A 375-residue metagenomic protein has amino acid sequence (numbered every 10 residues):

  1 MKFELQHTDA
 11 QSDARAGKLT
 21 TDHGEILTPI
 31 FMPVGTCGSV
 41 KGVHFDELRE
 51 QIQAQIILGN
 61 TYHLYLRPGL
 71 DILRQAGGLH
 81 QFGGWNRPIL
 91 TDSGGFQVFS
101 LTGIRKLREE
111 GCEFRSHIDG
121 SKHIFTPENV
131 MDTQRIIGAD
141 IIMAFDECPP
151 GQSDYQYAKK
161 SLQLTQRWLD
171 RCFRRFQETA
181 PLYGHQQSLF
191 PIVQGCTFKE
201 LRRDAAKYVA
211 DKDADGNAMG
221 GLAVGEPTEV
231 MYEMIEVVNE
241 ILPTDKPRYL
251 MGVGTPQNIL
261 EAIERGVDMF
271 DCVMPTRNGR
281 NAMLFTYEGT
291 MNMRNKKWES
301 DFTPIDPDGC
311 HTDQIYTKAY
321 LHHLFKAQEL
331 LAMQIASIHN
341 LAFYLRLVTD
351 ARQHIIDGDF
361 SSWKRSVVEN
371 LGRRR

Functional and structural regions predicted by a protein language model:
M1-L182, K296-E299: Non-catalytic, usually N-terminal nucleic-acid engagement modules in DNA/RNA processing proteins
M1-T20, I26-P33, K41-G42, D146-Q152 (+1 more regions): C-terminal extensions of enzymes
G24, I57, D92, Q134 (+5 more regions): Conserved, mostly hydrophobic/aromatic
Y65, P150-G151, G225-E226, N278-G279 (+1 more regions): Short secondary-structure capping/turn micro-motifs that flank functional sites
N129, T133, K160, L164-R171 (+5 more regions): A non-catalytic, amphipathic alpha-helix used as a structural packing/dimerization or gating element in enzyme scaffolds
G138, L169, F173-F176, A180 (+4 more regions): Structural signal for hydrophobic packing residues in well-ordered secondary-structure cores of soluble enzyme domains
G151-Y155, K159, G216-L222, L330-M333: Glycine- and acidic
Q163-Q166, T179, G184-I305: Glycine-rich phosphate/ribose-binding loops and adjacent secondary-structure elements that form binding surfaces
